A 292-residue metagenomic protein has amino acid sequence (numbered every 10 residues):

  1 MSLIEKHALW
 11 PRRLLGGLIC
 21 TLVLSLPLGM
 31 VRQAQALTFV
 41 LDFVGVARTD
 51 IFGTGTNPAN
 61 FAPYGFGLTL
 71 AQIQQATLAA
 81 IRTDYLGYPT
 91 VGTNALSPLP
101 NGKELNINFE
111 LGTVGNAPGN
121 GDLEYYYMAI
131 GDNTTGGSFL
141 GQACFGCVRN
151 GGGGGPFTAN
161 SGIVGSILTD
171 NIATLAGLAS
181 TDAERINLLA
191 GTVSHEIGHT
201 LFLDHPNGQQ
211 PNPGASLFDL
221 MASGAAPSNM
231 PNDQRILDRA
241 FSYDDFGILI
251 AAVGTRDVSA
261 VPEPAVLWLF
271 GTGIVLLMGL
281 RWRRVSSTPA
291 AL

Functional and structural regions predicted by a protein language model:
L3-I19: Bacterial N-terminal signal peptides that target proteins for export
V23-Q33, L280: C-terminal segment of classical bacterial N-terminal signal peptides
Q35-A79: Fold-level signature of zinc-dependent metallopeptidase catalytic domains
L37, I163, L217: Residues that flank catalytic or metal-binding motifs in active/ligand-binding sites
L41, T49-I51, A59-A62, L86-P89 (+1 more regions): Replace "(M1/M4/M9/M12/WLM)" with "(e.g., M1/M4/M8/M9/M12/M26/WLM)" and add "not limited to" to clarify scope
V44, I73-N212, A226: Metzincin-family zinc-dependent endopeptidase catalytic domain
E263-L280: A short, hydrophobic C-terminal helix/tail in secreted or cell-surface proteins
M278-L292: C-terminal membrane-anchoring or membrane-association module
